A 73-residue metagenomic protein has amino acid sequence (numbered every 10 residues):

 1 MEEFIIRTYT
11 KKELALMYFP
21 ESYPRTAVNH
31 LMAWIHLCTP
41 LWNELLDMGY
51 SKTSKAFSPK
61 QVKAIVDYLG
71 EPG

Functional and structural regions predicted by a protein language model:
E2-I6, T53: Short basic-aromatic helix/loop recognition motifs at nucleic-acid and histone-peptide binding interfaces
I5-S22: Polyanion-binding surface elements
E13, H30, Q61: Ca2+-coordinating acidic residues in Ca2+-binding motifs
Y18, L31, I35, I65-L69: Amphipathic alpha-helical interface segments used for dimerization/assembly
E21-A56: Major-groove DNA-recognition helix of helix-turn-helix-type DNA-binding domains
K55-G73: A short, Lys/Arg-enriched interface patch at domain edges and termini
